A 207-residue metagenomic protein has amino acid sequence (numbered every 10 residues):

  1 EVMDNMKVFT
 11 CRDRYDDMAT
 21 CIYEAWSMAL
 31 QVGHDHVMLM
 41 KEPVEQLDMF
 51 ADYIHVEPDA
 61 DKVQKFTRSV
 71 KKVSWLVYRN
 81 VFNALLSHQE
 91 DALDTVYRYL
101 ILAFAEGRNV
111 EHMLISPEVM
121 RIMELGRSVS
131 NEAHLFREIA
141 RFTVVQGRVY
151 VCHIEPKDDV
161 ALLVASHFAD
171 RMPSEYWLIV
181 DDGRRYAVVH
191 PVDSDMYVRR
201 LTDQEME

Functional and structural regions predicted by a protein language model:
V2-P58: N-terminal ordered "arm"
D17-M28, R98-L102, L163-D170: Short, hydrophobic/amphipathic alpha-helical patches that form generic packing surfaces within helical domains
G33-Q46, W177-R185, R200-L201: A generic structural motif
M38-R137: Charged, alpha-helical interface segments at or near domain boundaries
N109-R200: Internal, well-folded beta-alpha domain core
L201-E207: Polybasic, proline/glycine-rich intrinsically disordered low-complexity segments
